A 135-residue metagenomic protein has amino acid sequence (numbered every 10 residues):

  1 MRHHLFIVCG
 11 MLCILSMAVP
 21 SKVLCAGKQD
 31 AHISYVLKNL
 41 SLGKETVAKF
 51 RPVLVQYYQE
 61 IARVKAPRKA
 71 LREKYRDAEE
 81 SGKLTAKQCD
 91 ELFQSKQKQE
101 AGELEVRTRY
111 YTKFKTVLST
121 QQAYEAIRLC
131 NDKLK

Functional and structural regions predicted by a protein language model:
M1-C9: Bacterial N-terminal signal peptides that target proteins for export
H3, I14, V23-C25: Short, low-structural-confidence N-terminal segments
H4-L5, M17, E91: Short linear motifs in intrinsically disordered/low-complexity regions
V8-A18: Bacterial N-terminal signal peptides
V23-K135: Charge-rich (acidic/polar
